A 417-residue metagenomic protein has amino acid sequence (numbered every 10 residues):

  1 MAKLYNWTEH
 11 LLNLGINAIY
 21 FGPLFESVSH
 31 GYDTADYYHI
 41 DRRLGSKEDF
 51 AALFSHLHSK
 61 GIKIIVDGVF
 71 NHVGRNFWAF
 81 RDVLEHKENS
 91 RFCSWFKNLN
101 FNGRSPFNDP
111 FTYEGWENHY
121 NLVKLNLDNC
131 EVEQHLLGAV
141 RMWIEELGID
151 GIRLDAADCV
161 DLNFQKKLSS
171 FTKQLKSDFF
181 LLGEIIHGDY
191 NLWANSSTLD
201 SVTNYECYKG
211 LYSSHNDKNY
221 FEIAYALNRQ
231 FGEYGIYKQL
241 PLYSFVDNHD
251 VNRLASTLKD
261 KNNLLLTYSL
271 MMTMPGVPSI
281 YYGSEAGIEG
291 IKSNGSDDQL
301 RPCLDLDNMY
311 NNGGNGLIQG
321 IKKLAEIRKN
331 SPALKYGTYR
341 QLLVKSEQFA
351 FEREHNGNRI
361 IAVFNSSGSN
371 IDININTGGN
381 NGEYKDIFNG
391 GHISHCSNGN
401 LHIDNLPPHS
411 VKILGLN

Functional and structural regions predicted by a protein language model:
M1, D33-K47, N118-E133, D150-C159 (+3 more regions): The substrate-binding groove and active-site-proximal loops of carbohydrate-active enzymes, especially glycoside
A2-N17, P23-E146, Q165-Q174, N191-L192: Substrate-binding/active-site clefts of carbohydrate-active enzymes
L11, F21, Y37, L57 (+10 more regions): Conserved, mostly hydrophobic/aromatic
I19-F21, I64-V66, I152, L181-G183 (+3 more regions): Hydrophobic faces of well-ordered beta-strands that scaffold small-molecule active sites in alpha/beta enzyme cores
I19-H30, G68-F77, D155-D161, E184-D189 (+2 more regions): Short, solvent-exposed turn/loop segments enriched in Gly/Ser/Thr/Pro and often Arg
F54-H58, L84, E145, D155-K238 (+7 more regions): Active-site-proximal helices and loops of the catalytic beta/alpha 8
V363-S367: Asparagine-centered strand-capping/turn motif at beta-strand->loop junctions
C396-N417: C-terminal beta-strand-rich structural cap/linker in extracellular carbohydrate-active enzymes
